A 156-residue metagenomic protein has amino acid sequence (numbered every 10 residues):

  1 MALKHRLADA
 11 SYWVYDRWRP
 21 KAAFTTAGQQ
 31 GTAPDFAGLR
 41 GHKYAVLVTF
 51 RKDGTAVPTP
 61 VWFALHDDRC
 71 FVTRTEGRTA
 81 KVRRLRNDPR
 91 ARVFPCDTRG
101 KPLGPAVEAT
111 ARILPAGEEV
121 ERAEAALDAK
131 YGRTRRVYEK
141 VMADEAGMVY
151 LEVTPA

Functional and structural regions predicted by a protein language model:
M1-G41: Extreme N-terminal tail/first-helix region
D9, G77-M148: Short, structured beta-strand-loop surface elements
G31-P34, P58-T59, R78-A80, Y138-E139: A generic local structural motif
P34, T49-D53, R136-V141: Short helix-to-loop capping/linker segments positioned immediately adjacent to catalytic or ligand/cofactor-binding
H42-G77, A91-P95, G104-E108: Short beta-strand segments
Y44, G147-Y150: Short hydrophobic/aromatic beta-strand or adjacent loop that forms the aromatic wall/cage of a ligand/substrate-binding
D67-D68, G117, A156: Short loop segments at secondary-structure junctions
E152-T154: Short, well-ordered beta-strand micro-motif
